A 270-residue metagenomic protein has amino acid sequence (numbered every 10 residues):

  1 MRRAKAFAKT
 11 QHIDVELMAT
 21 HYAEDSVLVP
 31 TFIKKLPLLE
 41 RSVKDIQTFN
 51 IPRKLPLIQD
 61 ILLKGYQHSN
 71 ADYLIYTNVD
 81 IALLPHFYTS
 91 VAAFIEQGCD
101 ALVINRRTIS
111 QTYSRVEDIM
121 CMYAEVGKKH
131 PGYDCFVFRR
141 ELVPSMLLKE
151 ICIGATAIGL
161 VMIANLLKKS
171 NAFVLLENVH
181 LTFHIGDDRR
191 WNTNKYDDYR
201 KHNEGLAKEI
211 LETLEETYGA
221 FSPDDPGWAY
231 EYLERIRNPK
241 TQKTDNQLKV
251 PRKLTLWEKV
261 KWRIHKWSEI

Functional and structural regions predicted by a protein language model:
M1-K9: Short, well-formed alpha-helical segments that are part of the catalytic scaffolds of diverse glycosyltransferases
F7, I13, K149-I270: C-terminal catalytic/acceptor-binding lobe
T10-Q11, E24-P30, K44-D45, A82-P85 (+2 more regions): Short catalytic/ligand-binding loop motif for oxyanion handling, primarily in non-cytosolic enzymes, centered on
I13-D72: Active-site-proximal specificity loops/subdomain of glycosyltransferases
L17-A19, L74-Y76, A101-I104, F173-N178 (+1 more regions): A structural signal for short, well-ordered beta-strand segments and their strand-loop junctions that often border
L39-S42, C121-P131, Y196-H202: Acidic, Ser/Thr-rich peripheral helices and adjacent loops at domain boundaries
K54, L62-Y66, I81-L167: Conserved catalytic core of nucleotide-sugar-dependent glycosyltransferases
A71-L83: Short beta-strand-to-loop acidic/aromatic patch adjacent to the donor-nucleotide binding site
